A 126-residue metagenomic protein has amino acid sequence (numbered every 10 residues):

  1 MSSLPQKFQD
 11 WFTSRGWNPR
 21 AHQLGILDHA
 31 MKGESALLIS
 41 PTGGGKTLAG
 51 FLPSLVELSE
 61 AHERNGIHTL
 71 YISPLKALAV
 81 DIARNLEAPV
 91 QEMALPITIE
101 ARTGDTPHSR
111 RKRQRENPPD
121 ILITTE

Functional and structural regions predicted by a protein language model:
M1-S3: Short, low-complexity, intrinsically disordered N-terminal peptides in bacterial proteins
P5-E126: Conserved P-loop/Walker A NTP-binding site and adjacent catalytic elements of P-loop NTPases
